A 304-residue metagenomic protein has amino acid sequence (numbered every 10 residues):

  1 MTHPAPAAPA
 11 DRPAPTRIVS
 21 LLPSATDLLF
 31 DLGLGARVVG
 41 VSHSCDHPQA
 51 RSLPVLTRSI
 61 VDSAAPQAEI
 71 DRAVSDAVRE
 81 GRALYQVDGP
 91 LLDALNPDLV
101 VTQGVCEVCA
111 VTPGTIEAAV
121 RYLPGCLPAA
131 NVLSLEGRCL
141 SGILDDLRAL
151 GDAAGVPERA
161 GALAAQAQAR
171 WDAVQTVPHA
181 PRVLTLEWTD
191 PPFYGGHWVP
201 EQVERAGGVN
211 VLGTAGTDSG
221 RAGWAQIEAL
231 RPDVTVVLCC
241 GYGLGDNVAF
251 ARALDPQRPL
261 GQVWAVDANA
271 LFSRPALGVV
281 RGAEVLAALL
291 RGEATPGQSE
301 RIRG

Functional and structural regions predicted by a protein language model:
M1-G304: N-terminal ligand-binding lobe of clamshell/alpha-beta domains
